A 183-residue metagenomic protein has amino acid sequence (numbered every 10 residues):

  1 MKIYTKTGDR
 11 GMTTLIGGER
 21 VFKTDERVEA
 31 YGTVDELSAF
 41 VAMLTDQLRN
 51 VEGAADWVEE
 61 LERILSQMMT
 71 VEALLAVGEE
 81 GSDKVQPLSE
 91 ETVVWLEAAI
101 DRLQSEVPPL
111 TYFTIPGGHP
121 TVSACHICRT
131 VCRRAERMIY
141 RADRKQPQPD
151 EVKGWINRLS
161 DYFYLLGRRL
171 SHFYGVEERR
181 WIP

Functional and structural regions predicted by a protein language model:
M1-P183: Phosphate/pyrophosphate-binding loop motifs in nucleotide- or prenyl diphosphate-using proteins
